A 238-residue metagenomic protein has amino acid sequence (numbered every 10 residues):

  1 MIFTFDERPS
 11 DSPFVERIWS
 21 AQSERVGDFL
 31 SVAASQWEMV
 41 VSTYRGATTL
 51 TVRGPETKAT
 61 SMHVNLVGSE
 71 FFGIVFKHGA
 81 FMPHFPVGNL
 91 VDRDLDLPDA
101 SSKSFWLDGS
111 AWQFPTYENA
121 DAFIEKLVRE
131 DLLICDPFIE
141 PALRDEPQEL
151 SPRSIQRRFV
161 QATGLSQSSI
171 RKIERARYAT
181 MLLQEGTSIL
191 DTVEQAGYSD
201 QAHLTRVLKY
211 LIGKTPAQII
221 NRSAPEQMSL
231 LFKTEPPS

Functional and structural regions predicted by a protein language model:
M1-P152, A162-S166, M181-Q184, S188-S199 (+2 more regions): Alpha-helical bundle regulatory/interaction domains
F159, R171, L208-K209, I220: DNA major-groove recognition helix of helix-turn-helix
R175-Y178: Pre-recognition alpha-helix immediately N-terminal to the DNA-recognition helix within helix-turn-helix or winged-helix
